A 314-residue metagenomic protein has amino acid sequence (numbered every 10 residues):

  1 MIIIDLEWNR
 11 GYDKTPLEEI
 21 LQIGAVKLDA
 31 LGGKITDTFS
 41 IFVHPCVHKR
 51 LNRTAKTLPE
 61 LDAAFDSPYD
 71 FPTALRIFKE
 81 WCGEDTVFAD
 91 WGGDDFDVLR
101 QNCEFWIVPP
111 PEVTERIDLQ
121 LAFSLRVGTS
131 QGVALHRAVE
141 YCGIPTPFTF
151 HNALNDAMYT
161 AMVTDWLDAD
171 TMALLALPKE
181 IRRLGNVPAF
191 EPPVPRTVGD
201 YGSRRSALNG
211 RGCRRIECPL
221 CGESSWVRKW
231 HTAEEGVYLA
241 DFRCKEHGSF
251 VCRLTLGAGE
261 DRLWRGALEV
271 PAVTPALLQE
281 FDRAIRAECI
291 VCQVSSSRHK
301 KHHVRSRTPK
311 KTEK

Functional and structural regions predicted by a protein language model:
M1-F96, Y141, P193-R196, F250 (+1 more regions): Conserved non-catalytic scaffold segment of RNase H-like nuclease domains
I4, I117, N155: Active-site flanking residues adjacent to catalytic metal/cofactor-binding acidic residues
D13-K14, V98-Q101, W230: Short glycine-/acidic-enriched loop or helix-start segments at secondary-structure transitions that form or flank
K14-P16, T129, F150: Short, solvent-exposed loop/turn segments at secondary-structure boundaries
V87-G93, V98-C103, A134-P195, S206: Acidic, Mg2+-coordinating catalytic module of metal-dependent nucleases/exonucleases that use a two-metal-ion mechanism
C103-T114: A short alpha->loop->secondary-structure connector
I117-G132: Short alpha-helix plus adjacent loop in nuclease-associated cores
W166-K314: Acidic two-metal-ion nuclease catalytic site recognized across multiple nuclease folds, prominently DnaQ/RNase D-T
